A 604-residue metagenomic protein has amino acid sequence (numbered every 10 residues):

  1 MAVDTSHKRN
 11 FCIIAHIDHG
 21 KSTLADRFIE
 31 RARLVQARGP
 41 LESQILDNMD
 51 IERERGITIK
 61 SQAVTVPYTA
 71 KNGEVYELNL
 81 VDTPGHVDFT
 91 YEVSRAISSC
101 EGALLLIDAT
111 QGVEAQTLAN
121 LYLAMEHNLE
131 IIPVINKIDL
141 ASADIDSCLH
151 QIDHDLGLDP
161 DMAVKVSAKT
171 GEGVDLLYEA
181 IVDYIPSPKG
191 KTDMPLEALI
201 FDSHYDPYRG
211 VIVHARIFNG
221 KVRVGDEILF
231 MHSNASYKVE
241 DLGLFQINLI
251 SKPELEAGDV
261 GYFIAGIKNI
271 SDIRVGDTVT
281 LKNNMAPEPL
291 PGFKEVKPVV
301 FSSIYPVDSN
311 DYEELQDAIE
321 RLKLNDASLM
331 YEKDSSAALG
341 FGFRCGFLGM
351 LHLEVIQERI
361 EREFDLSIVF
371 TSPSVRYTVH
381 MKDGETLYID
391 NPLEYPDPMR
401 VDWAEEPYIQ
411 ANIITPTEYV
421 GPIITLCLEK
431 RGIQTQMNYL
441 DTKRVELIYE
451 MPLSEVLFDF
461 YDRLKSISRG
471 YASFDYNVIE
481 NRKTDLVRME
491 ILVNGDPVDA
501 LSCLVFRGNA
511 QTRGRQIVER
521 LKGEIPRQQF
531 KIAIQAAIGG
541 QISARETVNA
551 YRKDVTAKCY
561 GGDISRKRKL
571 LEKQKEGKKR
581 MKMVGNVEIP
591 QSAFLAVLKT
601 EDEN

Functional and structural regions predicted by a protein language model:
M1-N604: Structural and coupling elements of P-loop NTPases
